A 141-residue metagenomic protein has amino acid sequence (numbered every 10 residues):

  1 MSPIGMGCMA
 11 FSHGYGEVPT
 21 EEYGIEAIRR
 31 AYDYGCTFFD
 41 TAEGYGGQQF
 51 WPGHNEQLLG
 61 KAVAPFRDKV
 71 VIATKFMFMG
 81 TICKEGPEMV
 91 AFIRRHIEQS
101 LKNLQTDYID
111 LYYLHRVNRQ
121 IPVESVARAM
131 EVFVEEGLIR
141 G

Functional and structural regions predicted by a protein language model:
M1-G16, A73-E85, Y108, Y113: N-terminal small/glycine-rich loop or linker at the start of catalytic domains across soluble metabolic enzymes
M1-V70, E135: N-terminal binding-site loop/beta-alpha segment at the start of enzyme catalytic domains that lines or forms
R29-R30, R67, K75, R94 (+2 more regions): Basic side chains
G44-G47, M79, R119: Active-site loop signature of alpha/beta-hydrolase-fold enzymes
V63, F76, M130-F133: Hydrophobic positions in alpha-helices of CheY-like receiver
T81-G141: Glycine/proline-rich, positively charged, aromatic-decorated active-site loop/lid region on the catalytic face
